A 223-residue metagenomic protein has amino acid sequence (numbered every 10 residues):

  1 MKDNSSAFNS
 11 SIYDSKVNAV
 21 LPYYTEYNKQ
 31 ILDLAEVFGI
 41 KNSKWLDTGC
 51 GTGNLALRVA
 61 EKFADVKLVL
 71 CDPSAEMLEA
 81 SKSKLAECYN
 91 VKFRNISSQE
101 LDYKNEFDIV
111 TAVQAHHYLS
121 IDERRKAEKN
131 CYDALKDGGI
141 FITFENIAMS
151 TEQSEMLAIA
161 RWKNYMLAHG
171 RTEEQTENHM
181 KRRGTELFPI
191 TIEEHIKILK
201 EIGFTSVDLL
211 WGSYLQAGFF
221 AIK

Functional and structural regions predicted by a protein language model:
M1-I40: Conserved class I S-adenosyl-L-methionine
L46-T48, T52-E100: Class I SAM-dependent methyltransferase SAM/SAH-binding core
T111: A conserved beta-strand element that flanks and buttresses the S-adenosyl-L-methionine
Q114-H117: Short catalytic micro-motifs in class I SAM-dependent methyltransferases
R125-D137: A short glycine-rich, Lys/Arg-flanked "PGG" loop and its adjoining helix->strand segment in the class I
G138-N146: Conserved beta-strand signature within the Rossmann-like core of class I S-adenosyl-L-methionine
N146-E201: C-terminal alpha-helical "lid/dimerization" subdomain adjacent to the S-adenosyl-L-methionine
T205-K223: Core SAM-dependent methyltransferase catalytic element
